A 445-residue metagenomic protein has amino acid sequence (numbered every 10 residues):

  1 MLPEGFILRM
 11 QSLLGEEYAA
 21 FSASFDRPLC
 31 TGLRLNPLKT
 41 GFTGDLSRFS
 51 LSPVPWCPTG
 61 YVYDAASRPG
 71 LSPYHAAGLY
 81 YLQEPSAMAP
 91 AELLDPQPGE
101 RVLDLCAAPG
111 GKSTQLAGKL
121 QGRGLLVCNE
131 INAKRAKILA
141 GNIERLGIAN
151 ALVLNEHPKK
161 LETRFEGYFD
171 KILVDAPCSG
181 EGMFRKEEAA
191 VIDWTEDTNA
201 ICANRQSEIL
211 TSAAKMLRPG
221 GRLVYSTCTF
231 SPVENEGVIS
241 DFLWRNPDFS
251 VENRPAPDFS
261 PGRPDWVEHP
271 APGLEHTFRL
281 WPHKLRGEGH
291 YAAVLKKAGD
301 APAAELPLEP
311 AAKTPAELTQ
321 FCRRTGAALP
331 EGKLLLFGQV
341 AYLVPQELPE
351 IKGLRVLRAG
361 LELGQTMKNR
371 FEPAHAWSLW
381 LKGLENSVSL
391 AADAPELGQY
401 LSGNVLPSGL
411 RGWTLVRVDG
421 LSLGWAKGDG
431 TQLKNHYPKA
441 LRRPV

Functional and structural regions predicted by a protein language model:
M1-L13, E17-G44, E288-Y291, A298-V445: Polybasic, low-complexity RNA-engagement segments
Q97-P98, K160-D175: A short acidic, Gly/Pro-enriched loop at the edge of an enzyme's catalytic core that lines a small-molecule cofactor
G99-A108: Conserved class I S-adenosyl-L-methionine
P109-G122: Conserved SAM-binding loop of SAM-dependent methyltransferases across substrates and taxa, primarily the Class I
Q121, L217-P219: Helix-to-beta-strand junctions that scaffold the AdoMet/dcAdoMet cofactor pocket in Class I SAM-dependent enzymes
N129-G167: S-adenosyl-L-methionine
K134, D170-T211, C228-E236, P257-G262: Mobile active-site "lid"/loop adjacent to the S-adenosyl-L-methionine
G167-F169, R222-Y225, F230-Y342: Class I S-adenosyl-L-methionine
